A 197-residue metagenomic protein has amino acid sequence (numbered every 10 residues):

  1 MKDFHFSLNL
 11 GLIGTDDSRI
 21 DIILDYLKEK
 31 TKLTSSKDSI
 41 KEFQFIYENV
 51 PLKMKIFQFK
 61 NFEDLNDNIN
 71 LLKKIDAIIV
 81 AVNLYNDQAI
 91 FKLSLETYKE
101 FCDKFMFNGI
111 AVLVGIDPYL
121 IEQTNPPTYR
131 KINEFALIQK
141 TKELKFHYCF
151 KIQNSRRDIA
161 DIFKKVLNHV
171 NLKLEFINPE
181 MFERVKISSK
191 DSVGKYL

Functional and structural regions predicted by a protein language model:
M1-L174: TRAFAC-class small GTPase G-domain
R157, N171-L197: C-terminal-of-GTPase-core extension/linker across diverse P-loop GTPases
